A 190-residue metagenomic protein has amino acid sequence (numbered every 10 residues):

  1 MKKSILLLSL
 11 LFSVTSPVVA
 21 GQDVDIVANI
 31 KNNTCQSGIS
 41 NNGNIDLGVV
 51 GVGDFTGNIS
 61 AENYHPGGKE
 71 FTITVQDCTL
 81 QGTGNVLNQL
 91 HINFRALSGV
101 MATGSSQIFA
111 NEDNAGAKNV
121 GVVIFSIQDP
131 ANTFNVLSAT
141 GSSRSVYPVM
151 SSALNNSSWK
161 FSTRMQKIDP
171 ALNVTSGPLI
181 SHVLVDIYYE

Functional and structural regions predicted by a protein language model:
M1-A20: Gram-negative bacterial Sec-dependent N-terminal signal peptides
V19-E190: Mature extracellular/passenger domains of Gram-negative fimbrial/pilin and adhesin proteins
